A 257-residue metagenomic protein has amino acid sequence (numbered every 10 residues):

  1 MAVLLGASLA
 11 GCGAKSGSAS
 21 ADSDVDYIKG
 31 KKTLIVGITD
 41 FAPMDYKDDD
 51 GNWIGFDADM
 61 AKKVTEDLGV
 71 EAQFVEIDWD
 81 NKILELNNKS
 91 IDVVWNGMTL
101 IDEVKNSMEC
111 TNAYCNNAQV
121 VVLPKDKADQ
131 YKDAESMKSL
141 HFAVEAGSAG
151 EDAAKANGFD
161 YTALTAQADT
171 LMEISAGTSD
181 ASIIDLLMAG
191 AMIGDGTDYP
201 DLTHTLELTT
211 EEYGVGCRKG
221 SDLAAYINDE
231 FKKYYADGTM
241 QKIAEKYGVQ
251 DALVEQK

Functional and structural regions predicted by a protein language model:
M1-K31, V254-K257: Short, low-complexity disordered leader/linker segments with a strong preference for bacterial N-terminal type II
G13, A58-D67, S148, G214-D251: Extended ligand-binding regions for polar small-molecule ligands
A19-G97: Extracytoplasmic small-molecule ligand-binding "clamshell" domains of the periplasmic binding protein/Venus flytrap
V25, F56-D57, K105-C115, D201-T205 (+1 more regions): A structural signal for short loop-to-beta-strand junctions that line the ligand-binding cleft of periplasmic/secreted
I35, F41, W53-K63, M98 (+2 more regions): Bilobed "Venus flytrap"/periplasmic-binding protein-like clamshell domains and structurally analogous long
K62, E66, E71-S136, D201: Acidic, polar ligand-binding/catalytic clefts
F74-E85, D129, A146-S148, T162-A176 (+1 more regions): Short helix-initiation/N-cap motifs at beta->coil->alpha
N116-L123, L186, G190-K232, Q250-K257: Periplasmic-binding protein-like
